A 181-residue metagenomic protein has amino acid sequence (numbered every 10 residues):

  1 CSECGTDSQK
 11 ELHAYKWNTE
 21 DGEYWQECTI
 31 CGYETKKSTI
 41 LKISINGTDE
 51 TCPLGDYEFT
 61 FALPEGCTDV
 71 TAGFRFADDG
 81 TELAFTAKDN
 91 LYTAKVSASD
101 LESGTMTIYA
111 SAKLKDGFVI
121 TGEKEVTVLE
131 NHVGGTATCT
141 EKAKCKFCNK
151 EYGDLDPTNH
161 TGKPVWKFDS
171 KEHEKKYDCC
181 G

Functional and structural regions predicted by a protein language model:
C1-N46, F85-K88, K95, T107 (+1 more regions): Extracellular adhesion/carbohydrate-binding repeat motifs centered on closely spaced tryptophans
D49-G55, F168-D169: Short, solvent-exposed loop/linker segments at the N-terminal edge of repeated beta-sheet extracellular domains
F61-G66: Acidic, Ser/Thr
T68-D79: Change to "...patches in solvent-exposed regions of secreted, membrane-anchored, or virion-exposed structural
S97-G104: Surface-exposed, short loops/turns at beta-strand junctions within beta-sandwich domains
T107-K113: Extracellular recognition modules
L114-T121: Short, exposed coil/turn segments at beta-strand boundaries within extracellular/luminal domains
